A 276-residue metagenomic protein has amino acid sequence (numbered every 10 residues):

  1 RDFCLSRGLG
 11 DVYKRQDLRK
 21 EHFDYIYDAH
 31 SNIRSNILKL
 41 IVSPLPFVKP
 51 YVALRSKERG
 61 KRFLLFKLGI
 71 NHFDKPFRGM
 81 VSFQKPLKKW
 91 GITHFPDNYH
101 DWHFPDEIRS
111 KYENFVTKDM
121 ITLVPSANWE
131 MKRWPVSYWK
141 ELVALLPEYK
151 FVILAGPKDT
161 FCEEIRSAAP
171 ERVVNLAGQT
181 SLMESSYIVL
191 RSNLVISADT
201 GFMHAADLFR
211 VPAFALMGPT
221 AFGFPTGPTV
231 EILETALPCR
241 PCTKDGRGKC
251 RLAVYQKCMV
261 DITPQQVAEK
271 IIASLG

Functional and structural regions predicted by a protein language model:
R1, S6-G276: Catalytic machinery of carbohydrate-active enzymes, primarily nucleotide-sugar-dependent glycosyltransferases
